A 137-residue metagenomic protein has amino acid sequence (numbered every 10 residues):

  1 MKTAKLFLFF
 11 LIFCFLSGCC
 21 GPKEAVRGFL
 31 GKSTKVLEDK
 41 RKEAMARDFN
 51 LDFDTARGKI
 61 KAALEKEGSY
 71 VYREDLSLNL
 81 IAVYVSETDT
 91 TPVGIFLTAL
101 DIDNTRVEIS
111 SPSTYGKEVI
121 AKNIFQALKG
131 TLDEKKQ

Functional and structural regions predicted by a protein language model:
M1-F7: Bacterial N-terminal signal peptides that target proteins for export
L11-C14: Repetitive helical segments and hydrophobic/amphipathic motifs
L16-G18: C-terminal motif of bacterial Sec signal peptides marking the signal peptidase cleavage site
C20-Q137: Ser/Thr-rich, low-complexity intrinsically disordered terminal regions
